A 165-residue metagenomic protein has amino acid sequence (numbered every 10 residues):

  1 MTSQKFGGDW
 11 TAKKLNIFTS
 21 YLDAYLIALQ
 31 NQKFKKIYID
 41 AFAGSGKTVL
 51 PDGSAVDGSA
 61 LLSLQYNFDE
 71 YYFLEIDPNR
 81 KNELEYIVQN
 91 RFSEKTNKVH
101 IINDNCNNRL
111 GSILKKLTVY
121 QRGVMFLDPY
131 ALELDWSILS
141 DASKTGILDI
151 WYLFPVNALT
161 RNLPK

Functional and structural regions predicted by a protein language model:
M1-K165: Class I S-adenosyl-L-methionine-dependent methyltransferase catalytic core
